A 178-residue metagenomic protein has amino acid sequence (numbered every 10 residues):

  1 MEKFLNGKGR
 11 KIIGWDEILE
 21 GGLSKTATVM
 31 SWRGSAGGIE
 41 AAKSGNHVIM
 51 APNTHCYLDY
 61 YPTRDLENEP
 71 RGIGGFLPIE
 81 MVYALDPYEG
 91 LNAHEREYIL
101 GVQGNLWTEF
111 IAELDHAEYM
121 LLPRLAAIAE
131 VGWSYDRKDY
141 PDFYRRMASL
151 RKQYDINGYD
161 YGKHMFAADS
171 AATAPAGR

Functional and structural regions predicted by a protein language model:
M1-R10: Substrate-binding cleft of carbohydrate-active enzyme catalytic domains
K11-A27, W32-R178: Flexible, acidic glycine-rich loops studded with aromatic residues
